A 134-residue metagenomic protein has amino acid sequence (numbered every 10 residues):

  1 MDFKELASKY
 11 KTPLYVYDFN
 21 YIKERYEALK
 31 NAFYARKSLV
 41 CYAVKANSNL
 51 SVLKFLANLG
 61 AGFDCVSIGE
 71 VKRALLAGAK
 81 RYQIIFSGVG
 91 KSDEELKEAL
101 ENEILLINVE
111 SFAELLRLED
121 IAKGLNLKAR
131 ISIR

Functional and structural regions predicted by a protein language model:
M1-I107, F112-R130: A charged N-terminal "starter" segment
